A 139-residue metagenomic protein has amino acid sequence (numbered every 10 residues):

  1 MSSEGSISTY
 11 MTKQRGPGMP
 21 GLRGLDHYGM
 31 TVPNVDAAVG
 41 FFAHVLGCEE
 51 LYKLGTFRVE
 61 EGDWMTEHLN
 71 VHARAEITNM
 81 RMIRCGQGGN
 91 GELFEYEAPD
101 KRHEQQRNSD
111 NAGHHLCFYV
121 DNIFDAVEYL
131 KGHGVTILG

Functional and structural regions predicted by a protein language model:
S2-V39, E49-E61, G113-F118: N-terminal beta-strand motif that seeds the catalytic metal site of vicinal oxygen chelate
Y10-Q14, E60-E67, P99-E104: A short, acidic/glycine-rich surface segment
G24-P33, N79-E92, E104-Y129, H133: Vicinal oxygen chelate
T31-G88, D125-A126, G132: Core segments of cupin and vicinal oxygen chelate
F94-A98: Generic beta-structure capping elements
V135-L138: Catalytic cores of nucleotide-enabled group-transfer and carboxylate-activating enzymes in metabolic and assembly-line
